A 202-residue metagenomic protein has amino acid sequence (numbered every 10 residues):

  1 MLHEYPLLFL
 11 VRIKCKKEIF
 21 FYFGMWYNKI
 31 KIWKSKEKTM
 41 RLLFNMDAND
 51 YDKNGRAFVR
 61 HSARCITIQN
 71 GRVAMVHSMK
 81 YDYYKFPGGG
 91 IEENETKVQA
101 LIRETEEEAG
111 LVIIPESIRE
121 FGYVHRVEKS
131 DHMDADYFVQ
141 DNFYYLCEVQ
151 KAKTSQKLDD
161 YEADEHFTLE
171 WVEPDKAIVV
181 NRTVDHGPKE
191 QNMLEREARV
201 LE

Functional and structural regions predicted by a protein language model:
R12, Y22, Y27-K34: Short, positively charged and aromatic/hydrophobic N-terminal segments
T39-R64: Acidic, metal-coordinating catalytic segment for phosphate/diphosphate chemistry, firing primarily on the Nudix
I68-E108, V112: Conserved Nudix-box catalytic region and its N-terminal flanking loop in Nudix hydrolases and closely related
Y83, T154-E202: Nudix hydrolase/Nudix homology domain
V112-G122: A short coil-to-beta-strand element that immediately follows conserved catalytic motifs
R126-Q156, E170: Active-site-adjacent beta-strand/loop module that shapes the phosphate/pyrophosphate-binding cleft
